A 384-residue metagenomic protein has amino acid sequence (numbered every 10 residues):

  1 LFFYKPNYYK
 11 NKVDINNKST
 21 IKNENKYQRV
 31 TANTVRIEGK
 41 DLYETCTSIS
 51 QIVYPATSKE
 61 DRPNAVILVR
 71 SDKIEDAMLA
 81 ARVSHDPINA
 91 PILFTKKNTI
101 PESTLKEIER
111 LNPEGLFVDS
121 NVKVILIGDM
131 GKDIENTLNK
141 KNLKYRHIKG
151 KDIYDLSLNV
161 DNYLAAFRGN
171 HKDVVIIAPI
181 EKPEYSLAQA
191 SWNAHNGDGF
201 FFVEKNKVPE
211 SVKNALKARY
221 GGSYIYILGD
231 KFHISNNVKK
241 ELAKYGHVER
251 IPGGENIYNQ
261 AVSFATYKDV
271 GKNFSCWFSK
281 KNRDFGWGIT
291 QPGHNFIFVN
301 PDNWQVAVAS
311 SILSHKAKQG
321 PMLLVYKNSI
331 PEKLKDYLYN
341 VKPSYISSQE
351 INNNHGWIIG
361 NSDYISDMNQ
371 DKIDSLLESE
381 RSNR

Functional and structural regions predicted by a protein language model:
L1-K5: Sec-dependent N-terminal signal peptides of Gram-positive bacterial secreted proteins and lipoproteins
Y9-R384: Extracellular glycan-binding segments that recognize GlcNAc-based cell-wall polysaccharides
